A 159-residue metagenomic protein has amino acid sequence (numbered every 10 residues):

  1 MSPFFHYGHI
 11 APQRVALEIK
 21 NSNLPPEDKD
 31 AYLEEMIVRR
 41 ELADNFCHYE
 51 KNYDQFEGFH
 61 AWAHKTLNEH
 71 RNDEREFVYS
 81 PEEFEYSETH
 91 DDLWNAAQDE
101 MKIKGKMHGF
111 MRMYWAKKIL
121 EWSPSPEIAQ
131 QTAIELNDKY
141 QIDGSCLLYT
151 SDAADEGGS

Functional and structural regions predicted by a protein language model:
M1-H108: Gly/Thr-rich phosphate-binding loop signature of adenosyl cofactor/nucleotide-binding cores
N52-Y53, H60-H64, H70, R112-Y140: Active/binding-pocket-proximal capping segment
D138-L148: Fungal-biased detection of long, low-complexity, Ser/Thr- and Lys/Arg-rich intrinsically disordered regions
Y149-A154: Conserved small/polar residues in nucleotide/adenosyl-binding loops
G157-S159: N-terminal low-complexity segments that are often proline-rich with Ser/Thr-Pro
